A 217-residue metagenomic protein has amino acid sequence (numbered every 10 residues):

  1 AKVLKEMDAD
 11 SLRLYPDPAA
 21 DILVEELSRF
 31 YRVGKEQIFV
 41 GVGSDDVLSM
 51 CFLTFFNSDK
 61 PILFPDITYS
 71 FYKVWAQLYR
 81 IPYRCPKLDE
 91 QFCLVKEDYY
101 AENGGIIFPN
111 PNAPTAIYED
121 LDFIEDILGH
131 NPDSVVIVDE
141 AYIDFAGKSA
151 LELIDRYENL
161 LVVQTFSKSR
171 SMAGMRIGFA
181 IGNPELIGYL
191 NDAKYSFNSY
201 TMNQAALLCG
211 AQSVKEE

Functional and structural regions predicted by a protein language model:
A1, S44-D45, Y69, N110-P114 (+1 more regions): Short glycine-rich anion-binding loops that position phosphate/pyrophosphate groups of nucleotides and phosphorylated
A1-D45, M50: N-terminal small-domain helix-loop-helix segment of the aminotransferase-like
A19, N159-E217: PLP-dependent aminotransferase class I/II
R29, L53-N57, V74-L78, G129 (+2 more regions): Short, well-ordered alpha-helices that flank and scaffold nucleotide-derived cofactor binding pockets
G34-I38, D59-P61, E140, E158-N159: Short acidic capping loops at alpha-helix termini that bridge into adjacent secondary structure
T54-P109: PLP-dependent aminotransferase-like
C93-E102, P114-M172, L186: Active-site pre-lysine segment of PLP-dependent enzymes
